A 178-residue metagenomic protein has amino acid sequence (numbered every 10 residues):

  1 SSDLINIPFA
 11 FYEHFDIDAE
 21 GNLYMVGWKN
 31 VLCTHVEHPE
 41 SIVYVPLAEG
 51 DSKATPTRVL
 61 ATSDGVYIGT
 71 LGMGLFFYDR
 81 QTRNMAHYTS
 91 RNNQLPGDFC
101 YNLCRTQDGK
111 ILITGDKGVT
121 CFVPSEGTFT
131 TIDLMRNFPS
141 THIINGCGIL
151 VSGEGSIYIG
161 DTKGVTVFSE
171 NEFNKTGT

Functional and structural regions predicted by a protein language model:
S1-T178: Carboxylate-rich, polar loop motifs that coordinate divalent cations or form catalytic acidic clusters
